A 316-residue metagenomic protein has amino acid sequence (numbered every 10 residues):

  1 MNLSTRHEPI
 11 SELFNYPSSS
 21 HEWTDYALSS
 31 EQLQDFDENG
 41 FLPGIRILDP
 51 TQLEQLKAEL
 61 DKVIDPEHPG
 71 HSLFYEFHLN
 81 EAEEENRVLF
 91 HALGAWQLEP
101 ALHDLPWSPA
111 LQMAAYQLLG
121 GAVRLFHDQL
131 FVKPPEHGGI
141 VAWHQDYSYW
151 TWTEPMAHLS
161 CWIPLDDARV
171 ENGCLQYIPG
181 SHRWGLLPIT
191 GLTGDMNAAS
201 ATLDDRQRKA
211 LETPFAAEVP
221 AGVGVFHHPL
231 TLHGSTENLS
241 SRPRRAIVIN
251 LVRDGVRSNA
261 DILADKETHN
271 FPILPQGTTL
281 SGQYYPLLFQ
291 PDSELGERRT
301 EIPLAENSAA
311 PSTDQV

Functional and structural regions predicted by a protein language model:
N2-E22, P66, S72, L192 (+2 more regions): Non-heme Fe(II)/2-oxoglutarate
N2-N39, I45-W143, Y149-W152, T190 (+2 more regions): Non-heme Fe(II)-dependent double-stranded beta-helix
E12, Y16, A168-L232, V256: Double-stranded beta-helix
D25, F41-P43, S160-P164, P214-A216 (+2 more regions): Conserved hydrophobic/aromatic beta-strand scaffold that supports enzyme active sites
D49-P50, F131-K133, S148, A168 (+3 more regions): Short, solvent-exposed loop/turn segments at secondary-structure junctions
P100, M113-A114, S148-T151, I163-D166 (+2 more regions): Short helix-to-loop capping/linker segments positioned immediately adjacent to catalytic or ligand/cofactor-binding
Q145-D146, D195-L211, P243, I262-H269: Short, surface-exposed loop/helix-turn segments at secondary-structure junctions that function as lids/hinges flanking
T151-V170, E218-V219, N250-R253: Short, conserved beta-strand element in jelly-roll/cupin
